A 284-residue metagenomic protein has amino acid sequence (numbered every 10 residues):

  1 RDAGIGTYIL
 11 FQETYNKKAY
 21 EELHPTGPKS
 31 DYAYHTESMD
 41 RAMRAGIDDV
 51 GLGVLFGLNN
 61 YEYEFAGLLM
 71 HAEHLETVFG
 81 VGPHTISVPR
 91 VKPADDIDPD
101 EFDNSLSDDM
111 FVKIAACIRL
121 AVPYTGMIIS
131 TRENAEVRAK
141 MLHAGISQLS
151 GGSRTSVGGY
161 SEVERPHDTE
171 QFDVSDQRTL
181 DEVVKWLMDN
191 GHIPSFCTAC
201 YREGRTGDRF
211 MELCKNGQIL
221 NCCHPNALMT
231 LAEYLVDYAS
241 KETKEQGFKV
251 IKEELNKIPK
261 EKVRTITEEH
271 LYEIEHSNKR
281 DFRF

Functional and structural regions predicted by a protein language model:
R1-A3, L23-G27, E64-L68, H143-A144 (+2 more regions): Short low-complexity, flexible loop/linker segments enriched in glycine and/or proline with clustered acidic
A3-T7, Q12, A33-I97, S107-E136 (+2 more regions): Conserved C-terminal portion of the radical SAM core fold that forms the substrate/S-adenosylmethionine-binding
I9-L23: N-terminal small/glycine-rich loop or linker at the start of catalytic domains across soluble metabolic enzymes
K17, N134-A135, L180: Alpha-helix N-cap/helix-start and coil->helix boundary motif
A19-Y20, Y61-Y63, Y160-S161, T206-G207: Short Asp/Glu-rich motifs
Y20-Y32, D98-S107, H167-D173: Glycine-rich tight-turn/loop motif centered on a GG-T
A139-S147, S153-F284: Radical SAM enzyme core and accessory elements
